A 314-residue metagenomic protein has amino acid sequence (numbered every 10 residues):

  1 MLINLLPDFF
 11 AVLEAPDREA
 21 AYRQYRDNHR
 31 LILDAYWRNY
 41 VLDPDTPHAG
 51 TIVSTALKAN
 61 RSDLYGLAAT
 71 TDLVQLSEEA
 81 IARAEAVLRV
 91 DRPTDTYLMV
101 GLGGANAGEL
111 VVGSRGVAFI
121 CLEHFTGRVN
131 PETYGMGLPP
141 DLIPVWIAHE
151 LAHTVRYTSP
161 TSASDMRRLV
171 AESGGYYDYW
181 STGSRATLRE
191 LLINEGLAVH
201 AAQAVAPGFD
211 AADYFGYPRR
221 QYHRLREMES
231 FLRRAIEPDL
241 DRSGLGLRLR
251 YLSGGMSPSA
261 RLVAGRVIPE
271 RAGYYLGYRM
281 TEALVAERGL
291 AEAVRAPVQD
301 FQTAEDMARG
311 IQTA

Functional and structural regions predicted by a protein language model:
M1-V74: Non-catalytic architectural context of zinc metalloproteases
D63-E123: Auxiliary, metal-adjacent structural segments of Zn-dependent hydrolase domains
A84, L192-A206: An active-site-proximal "capping" alpha-helix that borders the catalytic cofactor pocket
G127-V145: Short pre-active-site segment immediately N-terminal to the catalytic Zn-binding motif
D141-T161, E195, V199: Active-site recognition of the HExxH zinc-binding catalytic motif
Y157-E190, N194: Post-HEXXH active-site segment of zinc metalloproteases
T161-V170, A202-M228: Short acidic alpha-helical/loop segments enriched in Asp/Glu that coordinate divalent cations
D213-A314: Pan-zinc metallopeptidase signature
